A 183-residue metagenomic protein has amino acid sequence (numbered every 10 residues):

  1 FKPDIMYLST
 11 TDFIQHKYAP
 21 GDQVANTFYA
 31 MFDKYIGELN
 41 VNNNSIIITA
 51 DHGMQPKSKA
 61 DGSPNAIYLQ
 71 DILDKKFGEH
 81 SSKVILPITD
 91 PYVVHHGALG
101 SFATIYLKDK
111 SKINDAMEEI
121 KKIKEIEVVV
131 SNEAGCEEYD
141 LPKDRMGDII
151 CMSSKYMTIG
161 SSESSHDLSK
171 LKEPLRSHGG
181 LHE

Functional and structural regions predicted by a protein language model:
F1-I48, H52-P56: A long, amphipathic alpha-helix that forms part of the scaffold/cap immediately adjacent to metal-dependent active
G21-A25, D61-Y68, S165-L168: Short secondary-structure boundary/capping segments
N26, Q70, D74, N114-K121: Generic detector of well-ordered alpha-helical segments enriched in charged/polar residues, highlighting helical
F28-M31, N65, K112: Short acidic-hydrophobic sequence patches enriched in Asp/Glu that either
M31-K34, D71-K75, V129-V130, P174-H178: Glycine-rich loops and low-complexity Gly/Arg-rich segments that provide flexible linkers or classic glycine-based
I36-N40, G78-S81, G135-E137, G179-E183: Short C-terminal domain-edge/linker segments immediately following a structured domain
M54-Y106: Acidic/histidine-rich catalytic neighborhood
I88-E183: Active-site neighborhoods of enzymes that stabilize oxyanions during catalysis
